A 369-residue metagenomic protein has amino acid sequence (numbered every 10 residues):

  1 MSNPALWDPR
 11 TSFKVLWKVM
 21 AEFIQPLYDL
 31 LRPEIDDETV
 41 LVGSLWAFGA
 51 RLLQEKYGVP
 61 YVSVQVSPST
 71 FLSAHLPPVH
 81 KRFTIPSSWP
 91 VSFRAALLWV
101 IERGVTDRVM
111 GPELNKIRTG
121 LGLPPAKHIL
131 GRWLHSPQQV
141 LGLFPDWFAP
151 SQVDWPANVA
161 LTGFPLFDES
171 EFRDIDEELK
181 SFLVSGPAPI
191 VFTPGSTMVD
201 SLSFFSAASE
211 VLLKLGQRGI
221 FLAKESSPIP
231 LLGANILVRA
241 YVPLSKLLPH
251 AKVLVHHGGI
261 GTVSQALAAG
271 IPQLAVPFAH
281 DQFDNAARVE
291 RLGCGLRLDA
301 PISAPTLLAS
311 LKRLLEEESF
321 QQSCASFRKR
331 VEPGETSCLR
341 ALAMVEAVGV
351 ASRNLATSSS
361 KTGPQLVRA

Functional and structural regions predicted by a protein language model:
M1-T39, V91-V100, G104-R108, P112-L114 (+1 more regions): Phosphate/nucleotide-donor binding subsite
D8, P305-A369: C-terminal amphipathic helix plus adjacent low-complexity, charged tail appended to glycosyltransferase catalytic
F23-S92, D146-F148: Conserved nucleotide-sugar donor-interacting segment of glycosyltransferase catalytic cores, predominantly GT-B
L41-V42, A240-R288: A donor-sugar binding/catalytic signature common to diverse glycosyltransferases and related nucleotide-sugar
V64-V66, G258, A275-H280, R297-P301: Short beta->alpha connector loops at strand-helix junctions that form conserved, small/polar/Pro-enriched
R108-T162: Long, low-complexity segments enriched in small/aliphatic residues
F144-V253: Donor-nucleotide binding loops and adjacent catalytic segments primarily of GT-B fold Leloir glycosyltransferases
H280-S310: Change "using UDP/GDP/dTDP sugars" to "using nucleotide sugars
